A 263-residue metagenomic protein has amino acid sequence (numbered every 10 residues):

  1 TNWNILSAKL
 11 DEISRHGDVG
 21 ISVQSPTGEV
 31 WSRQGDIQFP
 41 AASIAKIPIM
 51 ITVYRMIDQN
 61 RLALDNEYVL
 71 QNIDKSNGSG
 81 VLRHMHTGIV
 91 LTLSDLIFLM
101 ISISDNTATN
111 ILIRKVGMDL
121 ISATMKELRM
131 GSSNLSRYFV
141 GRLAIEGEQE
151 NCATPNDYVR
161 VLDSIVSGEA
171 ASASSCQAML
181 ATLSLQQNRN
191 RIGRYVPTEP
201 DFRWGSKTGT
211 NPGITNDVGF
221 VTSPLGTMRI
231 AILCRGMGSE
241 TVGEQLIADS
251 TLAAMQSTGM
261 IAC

Functional and structural regions predicted by a protein language model:
T1-L10, V30, K115, R160-V161 (+3 more regions): Structured C-terminal helix/loop/strand segments within mature extracytoplasmic catalytic/sensor domains
T1-P40: Beta-lactamase-like hydrolase cores
S14, I51, R55-R61, N72 (+8 more regions): Sec/Tat-exported extracytoplasmic proteins
D18-V19, N110-S167: Mid-domain, small-residue-enriched loop/turn segments at the edges of structured enzyme/sensor domains
G20-Q24, P48, V69: Soluble periplasmic/extracytoplasmic beta-strand elements of cell-envelope proteins
P40-Y68, I230: Active-site SXXK
Q59-M85: Short, glycine/proline-biased beta-turn/loop segments that scaffold the active-site neighborhood
K75-N110, M118, N151: Conserved catalytic neighborhood of penicillin-recognizing serine enzymes
